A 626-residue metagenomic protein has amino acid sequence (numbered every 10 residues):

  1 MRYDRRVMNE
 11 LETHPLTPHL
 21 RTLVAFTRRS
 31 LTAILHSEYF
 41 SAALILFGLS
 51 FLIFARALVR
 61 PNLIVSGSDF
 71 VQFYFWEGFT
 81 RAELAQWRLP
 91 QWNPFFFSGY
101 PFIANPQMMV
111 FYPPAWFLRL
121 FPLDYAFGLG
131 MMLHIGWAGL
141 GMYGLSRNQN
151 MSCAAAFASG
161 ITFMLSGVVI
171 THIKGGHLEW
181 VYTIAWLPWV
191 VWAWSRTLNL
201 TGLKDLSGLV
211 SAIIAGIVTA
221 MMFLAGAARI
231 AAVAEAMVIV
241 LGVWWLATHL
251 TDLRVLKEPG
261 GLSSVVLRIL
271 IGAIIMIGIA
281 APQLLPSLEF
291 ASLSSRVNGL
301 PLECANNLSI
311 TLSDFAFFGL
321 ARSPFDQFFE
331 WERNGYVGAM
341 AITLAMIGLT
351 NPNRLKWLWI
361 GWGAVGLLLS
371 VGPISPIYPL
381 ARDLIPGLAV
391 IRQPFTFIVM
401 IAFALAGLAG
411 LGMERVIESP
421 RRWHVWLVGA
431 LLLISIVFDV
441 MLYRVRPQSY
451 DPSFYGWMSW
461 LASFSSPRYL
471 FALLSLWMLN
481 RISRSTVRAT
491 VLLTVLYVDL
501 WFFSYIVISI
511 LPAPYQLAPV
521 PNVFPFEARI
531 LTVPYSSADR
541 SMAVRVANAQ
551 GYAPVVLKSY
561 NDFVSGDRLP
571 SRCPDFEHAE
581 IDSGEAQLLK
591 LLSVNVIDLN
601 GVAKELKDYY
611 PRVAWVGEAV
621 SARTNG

Functional and structural regions predicted by a protein language model:
M1-A55, G261-A273, M346, L473 (+1 more regions): Start-transfer (signal-anchor) and selected internal transmembrane alpha helices of multi-pass inner/ER membrane
D4, A462-L470, S475, A543-V546 (+1 more regions): Flexible, solvent-exposed extracytoplasmic
L23-P101, L288-S295, T343, Y505 (+3 more regions): Hydrophobic alpha-helical membrane-insertion signals
S30-S37, D205, L250-L267, L344-I377 (+3 more regions): Membrane-interface helix-loop-helix junctions at transmembrane boundaries of multi-pass membrane enzymes, predominantly
L46-L49, W137-Q149, A154-G202, S207-A247 (+4 more regions): Membrane-embedded helix bundles of polyisoprenyl
R56-Q149, A154-W186, S313-W331: Active-site lumenal/periplasmic loops and adjacent helix-entry segments of GT-C-fold, multi-pass membrane
V71-P90, G272-L349, L368, P379-V390 (+3 more regions): Periplasmic/ER-lumenal interhelical loops and adjacent helix-loop junctions in multi-pass membrane proteins
G175-A185, T197-L198, A212-G216, A220 (+5 more regions): Contiguous transmembrane helix-bundle modules in multi-pass membrane proteins
